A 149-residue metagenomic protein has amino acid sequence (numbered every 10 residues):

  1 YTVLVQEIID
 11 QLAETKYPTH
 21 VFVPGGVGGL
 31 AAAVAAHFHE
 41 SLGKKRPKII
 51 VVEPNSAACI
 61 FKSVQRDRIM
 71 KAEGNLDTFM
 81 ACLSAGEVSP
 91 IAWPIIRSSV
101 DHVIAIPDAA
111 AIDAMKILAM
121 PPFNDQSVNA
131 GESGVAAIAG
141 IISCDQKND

Functional and structural regions predicted by a protein language model:
Y1-D149: PLP-dependent amino-acid enzyme catalytic core
